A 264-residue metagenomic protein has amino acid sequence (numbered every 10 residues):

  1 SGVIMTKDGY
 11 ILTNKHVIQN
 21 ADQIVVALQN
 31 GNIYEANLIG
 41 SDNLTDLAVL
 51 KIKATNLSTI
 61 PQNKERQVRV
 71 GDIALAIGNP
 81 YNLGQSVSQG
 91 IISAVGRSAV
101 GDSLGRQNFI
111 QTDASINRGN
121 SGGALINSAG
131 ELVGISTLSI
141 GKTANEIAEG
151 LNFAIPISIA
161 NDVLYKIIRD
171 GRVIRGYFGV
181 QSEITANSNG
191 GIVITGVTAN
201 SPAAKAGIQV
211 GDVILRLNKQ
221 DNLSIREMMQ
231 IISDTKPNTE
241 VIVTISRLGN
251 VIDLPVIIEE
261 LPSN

Functional and structural regions predicted by a protein language model:
S1-G190, T198-A199, I225-M229, S233-T239 (+2 more regions): Serine-dependent protease modules
I11-L12, A203-I225: Conserved PDZ fold ligand-binding element
A204-A206, D253, N264: Extended hydrophobic-aromatic, low-complexity segments
V256: Disulfide-stabilized, aromatic/cysteine-rich ligand-recognition loop
